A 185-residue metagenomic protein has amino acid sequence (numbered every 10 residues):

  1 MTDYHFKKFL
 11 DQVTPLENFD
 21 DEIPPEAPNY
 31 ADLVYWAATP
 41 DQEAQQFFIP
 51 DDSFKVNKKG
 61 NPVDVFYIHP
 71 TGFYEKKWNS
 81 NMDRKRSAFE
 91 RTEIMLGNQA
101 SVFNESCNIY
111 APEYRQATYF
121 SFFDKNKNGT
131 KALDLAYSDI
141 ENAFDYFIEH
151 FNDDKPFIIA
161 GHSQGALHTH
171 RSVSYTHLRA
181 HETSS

Functional and structural regions predicted by a protein language model:
M1-L96, S101: Flexible, membrane-associating and regulatory peripheral segments of lipid-active enzymes
D64, P156-I158: Structural motif
P70-P156: Active-site catalytic motif of lipid deacylating hydrolases and related acyltransferases
G161, G165: Gly/Ala-rich beta-loop-alpha elbow adjacent to hydrolase catalytic centers
H170-S174: Short glycine-enriched nucleophile-adjacent loop and the immediately C-terminal alpha-helix near the catalytic center
T176-T183: Conserved small/polar residues in nucleotide/adenosyl-binding loops
